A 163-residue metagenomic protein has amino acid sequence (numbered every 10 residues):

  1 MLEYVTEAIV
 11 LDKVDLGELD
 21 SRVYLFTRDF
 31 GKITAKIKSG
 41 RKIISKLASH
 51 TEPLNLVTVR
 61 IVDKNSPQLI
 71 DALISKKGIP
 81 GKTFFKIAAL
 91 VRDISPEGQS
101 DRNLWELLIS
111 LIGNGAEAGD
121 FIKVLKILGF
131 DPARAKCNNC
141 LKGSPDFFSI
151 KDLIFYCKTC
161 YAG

Functional and structural regions predicted by a protein language model:
M1-S21, F26-G163: Non-catalytic alpha-helical scaffolds and adjoining flexible linkers that form interface surfaces for assembly
